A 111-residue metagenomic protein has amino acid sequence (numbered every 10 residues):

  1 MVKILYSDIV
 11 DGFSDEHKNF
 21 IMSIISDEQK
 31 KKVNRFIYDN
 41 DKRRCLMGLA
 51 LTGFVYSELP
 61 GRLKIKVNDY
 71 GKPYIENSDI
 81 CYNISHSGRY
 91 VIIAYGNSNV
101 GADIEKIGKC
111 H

Functional and structural regions predicted by a protein language model:
M1-H111: Core catalytic alpha/beta fold that binds nucleotide/phospho-ligands
